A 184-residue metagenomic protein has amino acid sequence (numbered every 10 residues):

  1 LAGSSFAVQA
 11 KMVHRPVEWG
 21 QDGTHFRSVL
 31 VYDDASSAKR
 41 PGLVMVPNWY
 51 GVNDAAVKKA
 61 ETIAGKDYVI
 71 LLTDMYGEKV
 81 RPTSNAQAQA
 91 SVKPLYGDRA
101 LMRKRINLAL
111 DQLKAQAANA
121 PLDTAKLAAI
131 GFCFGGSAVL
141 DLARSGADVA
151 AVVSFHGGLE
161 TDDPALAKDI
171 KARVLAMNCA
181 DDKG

Functional and structural regions predicted by a protein language model:
L1-A2: N-terminal secretory signal peptides and thylakoid transit peptides that target proteins across membranes
S5-A7: N-terminal signal peptide c-region/cleavage motif recognized by signal peptidases
A10-V17, A151: Short, hydrophobic/aromatic-rich segments at coil-to-beta transitions
P16-L122: Serine-hydrolase catalytic machinery in alpha/beta-hydrolase-like enzymes
M45-W49, C133-G136, G157, C179: Glycine-rich His-Gly loop
I106-I170: Primarily recognizes the serine-hydrolase "nucleophile elbow" in alpha/beta-hydrolase and SGNH/GDSL folds
I170, A176-N178: Short beta-strand/loop motif that positions the catalytic acidic residue of the alpha/beta-hydrolase fold
D181-G184: Acidic catalytic loop of the alpha/beta-hydrolase fold
